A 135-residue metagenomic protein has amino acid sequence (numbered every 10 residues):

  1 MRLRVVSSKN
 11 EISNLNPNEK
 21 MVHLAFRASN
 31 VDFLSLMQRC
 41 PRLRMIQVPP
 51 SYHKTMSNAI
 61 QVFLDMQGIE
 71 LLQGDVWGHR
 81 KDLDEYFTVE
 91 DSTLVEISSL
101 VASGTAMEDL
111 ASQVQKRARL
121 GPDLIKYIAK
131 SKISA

Functional and structural regions predicted by a protein language model:
M1-Y52, Q61: DNA-contacting interfaces and partner/effector-binding or oligomerization modules in DNA-centric proteins
N10-N14, H53-T55, V76-L83: A short acidic, often aromatic-flanked loop/helix-cap motif at beta-alpha or helix-coil junctions that lines enzyme
S51-K54, K116-A118: Gly/Ser/Thr-rich loops at beta-strand to alpha-helix junctions that form or flank small-molecule/cofactor-binding
I60-F63, Q67-E96, L100: Long, charge-dense
S98, D109, I133-A135: Charged, low-complexity intrinsically disordered segments and flexible loops
S103: Flexible coil/turn residues that form the inter-helical turn or adjacent wing/linker of helix-turn-helix
A106-V114: Short alpha-helical "recognition helix" segments of helix-turn-helix
V114-K130: Short, basic interhelical loop/turn and adjoining N-cap of the next helix at nucleic-acid- or acidic-partner-contacting
